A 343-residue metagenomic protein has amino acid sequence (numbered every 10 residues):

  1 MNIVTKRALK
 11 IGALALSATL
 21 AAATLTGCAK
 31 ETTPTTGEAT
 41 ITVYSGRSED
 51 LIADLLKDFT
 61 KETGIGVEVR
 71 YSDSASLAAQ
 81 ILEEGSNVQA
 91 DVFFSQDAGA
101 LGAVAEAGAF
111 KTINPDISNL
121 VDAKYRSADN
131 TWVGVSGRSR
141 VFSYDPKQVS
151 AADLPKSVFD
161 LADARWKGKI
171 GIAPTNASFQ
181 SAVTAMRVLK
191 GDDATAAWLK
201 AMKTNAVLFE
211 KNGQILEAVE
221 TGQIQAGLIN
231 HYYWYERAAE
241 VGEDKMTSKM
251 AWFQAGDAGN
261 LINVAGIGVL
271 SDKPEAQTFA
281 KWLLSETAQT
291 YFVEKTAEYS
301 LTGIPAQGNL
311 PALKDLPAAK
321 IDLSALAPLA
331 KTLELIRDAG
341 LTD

Functional and structural regions predicted by a protein language model:
M1-I41, D343: Short, low-complexity disordered leader/linker segments with a strong preference for bacterial N-terminal type II
S45-A53, S72-S76, L82, V88-I224: Extracytoplasmic ligand-binding site segments that recognize negatively charged/polar headgroups
G46-V67: Short, polar/charged alpha-helical segment
G99-A103, Q225-T247: A ligand-binding cleft/hinge motif common to bilobed small-molecule-binding domains
A123, R138, L199-M202, L208-F209 (+1 more regions): Periplasmic-binding protein-like
V141-Q148, R187, I262-E275, W282-L283 (+1 more regions): A bilobed periplasmic-binding-protein/Venus flytrap-type ligand-binding module shared by bacterial periplasmic
G168-A173, W282-A306: Periplasmic-binding protein-like
D192-A194, S300-D343: An extracytoplasmic/periplasmic, membrane-proximal ligand-sensing/linker region
